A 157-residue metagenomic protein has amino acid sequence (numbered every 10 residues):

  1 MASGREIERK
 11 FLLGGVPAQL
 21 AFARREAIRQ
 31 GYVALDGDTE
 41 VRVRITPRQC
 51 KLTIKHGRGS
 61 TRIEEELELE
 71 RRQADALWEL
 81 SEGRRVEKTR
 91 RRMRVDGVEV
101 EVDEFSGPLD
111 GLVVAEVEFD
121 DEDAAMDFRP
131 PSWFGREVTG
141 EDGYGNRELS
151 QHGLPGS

Functional and structural regions predicted by a protein language model:
M1-S157: Phosphate-end processing signature that detects enzymes handling 5′-triphosphorylated RNA and polyphosphate
